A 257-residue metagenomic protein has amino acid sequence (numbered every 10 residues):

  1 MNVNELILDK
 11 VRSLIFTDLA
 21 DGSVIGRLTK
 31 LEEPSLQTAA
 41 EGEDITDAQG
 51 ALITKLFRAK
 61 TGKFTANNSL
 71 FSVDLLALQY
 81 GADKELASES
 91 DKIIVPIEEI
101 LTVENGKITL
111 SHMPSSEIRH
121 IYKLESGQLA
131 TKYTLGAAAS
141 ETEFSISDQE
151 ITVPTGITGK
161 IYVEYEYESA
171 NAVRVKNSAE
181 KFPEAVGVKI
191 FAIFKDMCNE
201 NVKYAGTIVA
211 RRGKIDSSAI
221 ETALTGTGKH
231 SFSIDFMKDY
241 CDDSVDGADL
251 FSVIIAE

Functional and structural regions predicted by a protein language model:
M1-Q79, K132, G206, A210-S231: Solvent-exposed edge beta-strands and adjacent loop segments that serve as assembly or binding interfaces
V24, L28, A39-G42, A139 (+2 more regions): Conserved short "hinge" loops at termini or chain/domain junctions
F57-A59, I100-E104, S140-D148, L224-G226: Short, ordered beta-strand-loop transition motifs
R58-K63, V153-Y162: Extracellular interaction modules
K63-N67, Y162-E164, K189-F191, S231-D235: Beta-strand secondary-structure signal
N68-S72, Y167-S169, A192-C198, R212-A219 (+1 more regions): Beta-strand elements of well-folded, non-transmembrane domains
D74-E141, E166-G187, I193-Y204: Extended beta-strand solenoid/passenger and fiber regions
S126-G127, E143-D148, V153-G156, Y204-E257: Mixed-charge, glycine-accented linear interaction segment located at domain edges/termini
